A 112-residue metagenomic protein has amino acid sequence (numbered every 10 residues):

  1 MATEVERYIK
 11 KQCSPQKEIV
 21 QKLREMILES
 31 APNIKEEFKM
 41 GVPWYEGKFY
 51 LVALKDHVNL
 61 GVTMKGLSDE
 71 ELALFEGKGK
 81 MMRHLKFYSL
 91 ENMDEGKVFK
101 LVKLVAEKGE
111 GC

Functional and structural regions predicted by a protein language model:
M1-C112: Charge-dense, helix-prone N-terminal extensions
